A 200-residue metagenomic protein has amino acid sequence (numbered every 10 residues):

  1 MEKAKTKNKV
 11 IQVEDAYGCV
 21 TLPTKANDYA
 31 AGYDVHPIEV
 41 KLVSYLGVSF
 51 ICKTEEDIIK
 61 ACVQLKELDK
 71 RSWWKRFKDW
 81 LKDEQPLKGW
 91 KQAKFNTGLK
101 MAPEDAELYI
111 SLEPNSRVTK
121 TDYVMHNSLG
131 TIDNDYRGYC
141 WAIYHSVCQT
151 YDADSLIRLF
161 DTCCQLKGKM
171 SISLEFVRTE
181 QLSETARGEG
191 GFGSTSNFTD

Functional and structural regions predicted by a protein language model:
M1-D200: DUTPase catalytic domain/fold
